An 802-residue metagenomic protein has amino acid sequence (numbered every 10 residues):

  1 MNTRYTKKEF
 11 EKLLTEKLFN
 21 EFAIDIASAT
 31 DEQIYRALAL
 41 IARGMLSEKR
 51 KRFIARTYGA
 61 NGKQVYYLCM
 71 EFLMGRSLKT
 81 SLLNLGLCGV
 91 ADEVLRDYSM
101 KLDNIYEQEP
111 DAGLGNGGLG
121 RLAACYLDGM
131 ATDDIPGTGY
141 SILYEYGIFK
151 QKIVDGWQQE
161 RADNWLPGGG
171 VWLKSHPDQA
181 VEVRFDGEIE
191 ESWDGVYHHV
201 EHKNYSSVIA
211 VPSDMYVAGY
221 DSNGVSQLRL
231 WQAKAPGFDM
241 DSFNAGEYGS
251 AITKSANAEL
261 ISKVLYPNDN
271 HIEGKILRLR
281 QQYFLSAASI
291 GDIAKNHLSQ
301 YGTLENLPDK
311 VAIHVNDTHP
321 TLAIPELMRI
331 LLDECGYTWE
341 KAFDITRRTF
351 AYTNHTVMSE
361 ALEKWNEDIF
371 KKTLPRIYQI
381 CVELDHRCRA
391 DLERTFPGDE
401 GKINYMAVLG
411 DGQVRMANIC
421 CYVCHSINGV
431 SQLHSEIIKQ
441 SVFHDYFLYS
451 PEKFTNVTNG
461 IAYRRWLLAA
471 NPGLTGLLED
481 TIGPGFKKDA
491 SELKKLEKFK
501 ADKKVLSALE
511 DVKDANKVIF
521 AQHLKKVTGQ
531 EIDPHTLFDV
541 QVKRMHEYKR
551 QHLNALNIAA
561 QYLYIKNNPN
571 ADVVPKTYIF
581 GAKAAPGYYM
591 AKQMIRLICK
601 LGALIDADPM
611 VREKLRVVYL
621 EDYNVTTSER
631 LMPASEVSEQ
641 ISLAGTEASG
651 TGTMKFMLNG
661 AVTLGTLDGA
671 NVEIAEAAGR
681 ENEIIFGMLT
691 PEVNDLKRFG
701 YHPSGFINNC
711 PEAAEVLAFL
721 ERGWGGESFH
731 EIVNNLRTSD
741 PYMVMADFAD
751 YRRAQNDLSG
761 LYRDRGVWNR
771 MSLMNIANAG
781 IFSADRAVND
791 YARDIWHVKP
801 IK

Functional and structural regions predicted by a protein language model:
M1-K802: A conserved ligand/cofactor-binding region detector
